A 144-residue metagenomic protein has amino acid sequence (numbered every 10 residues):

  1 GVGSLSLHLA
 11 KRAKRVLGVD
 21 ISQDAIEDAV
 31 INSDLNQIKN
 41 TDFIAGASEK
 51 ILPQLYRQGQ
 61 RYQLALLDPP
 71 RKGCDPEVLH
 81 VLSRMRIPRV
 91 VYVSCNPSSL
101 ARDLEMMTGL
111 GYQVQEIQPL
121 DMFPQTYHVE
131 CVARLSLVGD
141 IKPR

Functional and structural regions predicted by a protein language model:
G1-R144: Rossmann-like S-adenosyl-L-methionine
